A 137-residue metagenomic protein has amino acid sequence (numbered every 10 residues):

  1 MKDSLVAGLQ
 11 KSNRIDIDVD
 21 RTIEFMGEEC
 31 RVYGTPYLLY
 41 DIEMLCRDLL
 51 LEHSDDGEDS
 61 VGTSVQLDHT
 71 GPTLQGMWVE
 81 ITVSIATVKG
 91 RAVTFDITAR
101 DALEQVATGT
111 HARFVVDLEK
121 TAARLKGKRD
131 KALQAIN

Functional and structural regions predicted by a protein language model:
M1-G34: Catalytic strand-loop segment that frames the active site of acyl-thioester-processing enzymes
D3, P72, V79-E80, S84 (+1 more regions): N-terminal intrinsically disordered, cationic/polar leader segments that include organellar targeting peptides
V6-S12, Y37, S64, W78-E80 (+2 more regions): Intrinsic-disorder/low-complexity, polar/charged segments enriched in Ser/Thr/Lys/Arg/Asp/Glu/Gln
S12-D18, D68, A112-F114: Generic structural detector for well-ordered beta-strands
D48-E80: Hydrophobic beta-strand-centered segment that forms part of the acyl-chain substrate-binding groove
I85-N137: HotDog/MaoC-like acyl-thioester-processing domains
